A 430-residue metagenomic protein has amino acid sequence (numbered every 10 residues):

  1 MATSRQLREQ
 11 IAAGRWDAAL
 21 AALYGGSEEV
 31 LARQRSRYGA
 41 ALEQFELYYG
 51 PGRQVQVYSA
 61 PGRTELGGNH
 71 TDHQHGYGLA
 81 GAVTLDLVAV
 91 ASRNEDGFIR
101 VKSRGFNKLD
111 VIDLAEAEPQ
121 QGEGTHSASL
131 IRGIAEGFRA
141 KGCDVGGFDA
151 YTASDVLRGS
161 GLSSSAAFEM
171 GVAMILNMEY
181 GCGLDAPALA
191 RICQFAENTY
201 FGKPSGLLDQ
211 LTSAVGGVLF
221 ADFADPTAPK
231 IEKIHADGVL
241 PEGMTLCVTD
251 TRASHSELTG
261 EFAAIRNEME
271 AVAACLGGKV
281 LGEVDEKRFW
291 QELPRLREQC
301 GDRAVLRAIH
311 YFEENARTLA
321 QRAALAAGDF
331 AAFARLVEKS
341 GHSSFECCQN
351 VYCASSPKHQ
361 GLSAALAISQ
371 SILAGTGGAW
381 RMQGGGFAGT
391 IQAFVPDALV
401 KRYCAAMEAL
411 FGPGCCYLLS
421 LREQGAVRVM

Functional and structural regions predicted by a protein language model:
M1-R63, V88, S92-G124, F220-R381 (+1 more regions): C-terminal nucleotide
R53-Q54, H70-Y77, A115-G124, S154-L162 (+2 more regions): A short glycine/serine-rich beta->alpha loop
S59-H75, D155-V172, T376-F394: Glycine/serine-rich anion-binding loops at beta->alpha junctions that coordinate negatively charged ligand groups
Y77-D96, V215: Structural signature of FAD isoalloxazine-binding scaffolds in flavoprotein oxidoreductases
R100-K102, G147-S154, L184-F195, A334-K339 (+2 more regions): Beta-strand segments within the central parallel beta-sheet cores of soluble alpha/beta enzyme folds
A135-L157: Glycine- and acidic-rich phosphate- and metal-coordinating loops
A140-F148, L176-I192, D397-L410: Phosphate-handling active-site elements
S160-V248, M430: Fold-level recognition of mixed alpha/beta catalytic cores in primary-metabolism enzymes, strongest
